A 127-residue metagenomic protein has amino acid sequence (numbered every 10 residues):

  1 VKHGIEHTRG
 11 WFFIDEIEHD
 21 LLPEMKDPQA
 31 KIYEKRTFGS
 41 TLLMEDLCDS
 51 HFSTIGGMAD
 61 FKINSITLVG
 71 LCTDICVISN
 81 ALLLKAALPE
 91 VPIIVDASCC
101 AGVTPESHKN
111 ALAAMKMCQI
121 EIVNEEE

Functional and structural regions predicted by a protein language model:
V1-S65: Active-site alpha/beta core segments
F12, S79, E106-N110: Generic recognition of short, well-ordered alpha-helical segments
E24-Q29, V91, C118-I120: A short helix-to-beta-strand connector/capping loop
Y33, E121-E127: Short acidic-hydrophobic, aromatic-tinged amphipathic segments that line or gate anion-handling sites
T37-T41, D74, C100-G102: Short, catalytically relevant binding-site loops at active-site mouths
T67-G70, P92-P105, E125-E126: A short glycine-rich beta-strand->turn/loop micro-motif centered on a GG-aromatic cluster
C76-L88: Histidine-anchored nucleotide/phosphate-binding helix
V103-M117: Active-site-proximal loop->helix
